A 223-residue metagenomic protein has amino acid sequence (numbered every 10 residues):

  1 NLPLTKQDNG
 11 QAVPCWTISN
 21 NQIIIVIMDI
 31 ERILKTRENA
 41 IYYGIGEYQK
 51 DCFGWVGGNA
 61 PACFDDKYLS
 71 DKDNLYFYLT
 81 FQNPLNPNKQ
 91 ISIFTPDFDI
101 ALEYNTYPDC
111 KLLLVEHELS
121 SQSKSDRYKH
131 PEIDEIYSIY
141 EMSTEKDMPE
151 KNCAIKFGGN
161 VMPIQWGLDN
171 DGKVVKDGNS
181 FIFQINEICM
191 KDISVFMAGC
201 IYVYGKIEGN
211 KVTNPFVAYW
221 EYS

Functional and structural regions predicted by a protein language model:
Q7-Q11: Short Gly/Ser/Thr- and charged-rich N-terminal loops/segments that act as flexible capping/hinge elements
A12, I24-V26: Compositionally biased low-complexity segments, especially N-terminal hydrophobic helices that form the hydrophobic
V26-S223: Preference for intrinsically disordered or flexible, low-complexity segments and adjacent hinge/connector residues
